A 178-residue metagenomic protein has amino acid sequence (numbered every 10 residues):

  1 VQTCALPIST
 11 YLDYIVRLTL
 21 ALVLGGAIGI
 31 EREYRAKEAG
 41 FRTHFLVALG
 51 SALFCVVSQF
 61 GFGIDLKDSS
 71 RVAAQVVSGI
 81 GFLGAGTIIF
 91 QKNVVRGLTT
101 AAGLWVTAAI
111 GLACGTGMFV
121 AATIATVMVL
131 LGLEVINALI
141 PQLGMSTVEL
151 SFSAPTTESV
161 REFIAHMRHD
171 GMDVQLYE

Functional and structural regions predicted by a protein language model:
V1-L6: Short, small-residue-biased leader/transition segments that mark boundaries at the very start of proteins
S9-V23, K67-G79: Structural signature of hydrophobic alpha-helical transmembrane segments
I15-T19, F45-A48, V72, T123-V127: Hydrophobic alpha-helical transmembrane segments
G25-K37, L83-V95, A138: C-terminal ends of transmembrane helices
Y34-V47, L66-V77, Q91-W105: Short, non-helical or kinked segments that cap or interrupt transmembrane helices
L46-V56, S78-G81, A102-G115, T156-E158: Small-residue-rich segments of transmembrane alpha-helices in multi-pass membrane proteins, especially helix faces
C55-F62, G86-I89, I110-M118, L133-L143: Juxtamembrane membrane-interface segments at transmembrane alpha-helix termini
A101, M118-E178: Canonical alpha-helical transmembrane segment with a positive-inside/aromatic-interface signature
